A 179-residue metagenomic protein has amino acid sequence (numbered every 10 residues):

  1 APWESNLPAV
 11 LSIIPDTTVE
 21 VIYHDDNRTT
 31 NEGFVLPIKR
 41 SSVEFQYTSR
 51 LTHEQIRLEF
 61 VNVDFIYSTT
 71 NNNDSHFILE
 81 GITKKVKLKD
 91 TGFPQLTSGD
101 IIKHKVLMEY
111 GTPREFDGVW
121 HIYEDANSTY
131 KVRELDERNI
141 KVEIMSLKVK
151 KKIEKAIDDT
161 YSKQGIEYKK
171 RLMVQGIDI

Functional and structural regions predicted by a protein language model:
A1-K39, N73-I179: Non-cytosolic coordination micro-motifs
F34-L36, V43, S49: N-terminal segments of secreted, surface-exposed, or virion structural proteins that, immediately after any
Q46-S75: Compositionally biased P/S/T/G-rich terminal and signal peptide-adjacent segments that lie outside catalytic cores
